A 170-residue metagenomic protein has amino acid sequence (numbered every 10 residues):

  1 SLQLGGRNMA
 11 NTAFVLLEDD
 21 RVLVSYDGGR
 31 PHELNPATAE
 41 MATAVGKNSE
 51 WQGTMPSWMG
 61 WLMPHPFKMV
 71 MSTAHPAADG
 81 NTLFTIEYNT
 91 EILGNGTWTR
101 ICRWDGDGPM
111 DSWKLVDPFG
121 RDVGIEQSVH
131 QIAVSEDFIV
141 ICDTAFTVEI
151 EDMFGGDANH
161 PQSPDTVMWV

Functional and structural regions predicted by a protein language model:
S1-D19, M59-T82, S128-D137: Structural signature of eukaryotic scaffold interfaces centered on beta-propeller domains
M9-N11, G28, M71-T73, W98-T99 (+1 more regions): Short glycine-rich loop/turn motifs
D20-Y26, P31-H32, N81-L93, D137-T144 (+1 more regions): Short beta-strand elements that form the blades of beta-propeller/WD-repeat-like and other beta-sheet-rich scaffold
V24-K47: Carboxylate/His-rich catalytic cores and anion/metal-binding grooves
R30-H32, A37-T38, N95-S112, D152-V170: Beta-propeller blade signature
H32-E33, W51-G53, P76, L93-N95 (+1 more regions): A short local loop/turn or secondary-structure capping micro-motif enriched for an aromatic residue
E40-H75, P109-A133: Asp-box/WD-like beta-propeller blade repeats and closely related beta-sheet repeat scaffolds
S112-V170: Domain-scale recognition of functional cores that engage charged ligands
